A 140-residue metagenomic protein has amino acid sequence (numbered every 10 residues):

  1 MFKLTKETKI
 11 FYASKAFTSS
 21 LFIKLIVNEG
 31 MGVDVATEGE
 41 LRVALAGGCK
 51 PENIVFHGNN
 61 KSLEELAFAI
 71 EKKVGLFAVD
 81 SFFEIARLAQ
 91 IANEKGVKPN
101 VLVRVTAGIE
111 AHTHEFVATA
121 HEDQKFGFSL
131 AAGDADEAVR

Functional and structural regions predicted by a protein language model:
M1-K6: An N-cap/entry alpha-helix motif that binds or orients negatively charged groups
K9-R140: Active-site-proximal beta-alpha core segment in soluble small-molecule metabolic enzymes
